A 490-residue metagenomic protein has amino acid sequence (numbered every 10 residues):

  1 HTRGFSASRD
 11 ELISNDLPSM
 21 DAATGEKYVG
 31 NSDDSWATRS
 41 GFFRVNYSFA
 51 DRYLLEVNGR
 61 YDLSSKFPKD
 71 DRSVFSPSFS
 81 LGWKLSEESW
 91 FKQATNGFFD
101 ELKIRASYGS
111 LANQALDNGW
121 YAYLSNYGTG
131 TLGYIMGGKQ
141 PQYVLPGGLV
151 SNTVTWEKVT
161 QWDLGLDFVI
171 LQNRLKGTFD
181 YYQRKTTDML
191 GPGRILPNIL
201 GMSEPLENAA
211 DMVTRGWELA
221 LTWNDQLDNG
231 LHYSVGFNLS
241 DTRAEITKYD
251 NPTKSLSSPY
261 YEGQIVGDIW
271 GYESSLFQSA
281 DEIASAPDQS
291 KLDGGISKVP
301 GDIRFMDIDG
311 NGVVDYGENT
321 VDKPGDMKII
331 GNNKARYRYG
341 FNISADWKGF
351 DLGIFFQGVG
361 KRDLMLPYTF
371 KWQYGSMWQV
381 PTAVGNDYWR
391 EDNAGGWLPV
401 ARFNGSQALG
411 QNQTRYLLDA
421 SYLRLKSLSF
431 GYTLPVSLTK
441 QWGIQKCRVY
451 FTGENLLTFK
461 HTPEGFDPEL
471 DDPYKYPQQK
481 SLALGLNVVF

Functional and structural regions predicted by a protein language model:
H1-G271, A408, N412-F490: Extracellular/periplasmic, surface-exposed regions of secreted and cell-surface proteins
G25, D309-G312, G395, S406 (+1 more regions): Intrinsic-disorder/low-complexity loop/linker signature
D62, D163, D167, D180 (+6 more regions): Acidic side chains
S64, F305, V359-R448: Extracytoplasmic gating/loop element in the C-terminal half of outer-membrane beta-barrel translocons and assembly
E207, N224-N333, Q373: Conserved small-residue
G317-E318, F355, A401: Short linear motifs in exposed loops
P324-G325, F350, L409-T414: Short, flexible active-site loops
N332-M365: Glycine-rich, aromatic-lined ligand/substrate-binding cores of catalytic and carbohydrate-binding domains
